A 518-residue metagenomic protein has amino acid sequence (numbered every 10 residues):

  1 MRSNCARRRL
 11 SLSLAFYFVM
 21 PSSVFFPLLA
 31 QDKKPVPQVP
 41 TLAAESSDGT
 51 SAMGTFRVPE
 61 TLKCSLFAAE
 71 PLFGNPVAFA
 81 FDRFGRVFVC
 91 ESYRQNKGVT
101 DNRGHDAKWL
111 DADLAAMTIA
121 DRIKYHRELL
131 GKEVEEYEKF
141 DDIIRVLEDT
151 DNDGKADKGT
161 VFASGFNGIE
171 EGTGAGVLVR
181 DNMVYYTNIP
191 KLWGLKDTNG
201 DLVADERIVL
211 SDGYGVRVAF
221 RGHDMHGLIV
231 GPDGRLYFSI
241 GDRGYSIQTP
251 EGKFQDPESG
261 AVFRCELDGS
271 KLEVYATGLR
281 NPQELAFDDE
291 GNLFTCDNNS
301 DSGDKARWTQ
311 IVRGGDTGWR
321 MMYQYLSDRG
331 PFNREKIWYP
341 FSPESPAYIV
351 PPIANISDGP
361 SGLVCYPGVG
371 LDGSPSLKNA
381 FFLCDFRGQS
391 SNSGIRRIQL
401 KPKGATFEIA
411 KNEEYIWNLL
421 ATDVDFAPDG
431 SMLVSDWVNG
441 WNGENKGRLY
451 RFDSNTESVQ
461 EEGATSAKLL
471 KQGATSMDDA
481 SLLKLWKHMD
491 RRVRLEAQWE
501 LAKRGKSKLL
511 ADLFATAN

Functional and structural regions predicted by a protein language model:
M1-R8: N-terminal secretory signal peptides that target proteins for export/translocation
S11-P27: Bacterial N-terminal signal peptides
Q31-K484, R492-K503, S507: Beta-propeller domains with acidic blade repeats across secreted/periplasmic ectodomains and cytosolic WD/CNH propellers
V177, K508-N518: Helix-loop-helix junctions that connect adjacent transmembrane helices in secondary transporters/permeases, recognized
M489-D490, N518: Short inter-helical turns and helix N-cap capping residues of alpha-solenoid HEAT/ARM repeat scaffolds
